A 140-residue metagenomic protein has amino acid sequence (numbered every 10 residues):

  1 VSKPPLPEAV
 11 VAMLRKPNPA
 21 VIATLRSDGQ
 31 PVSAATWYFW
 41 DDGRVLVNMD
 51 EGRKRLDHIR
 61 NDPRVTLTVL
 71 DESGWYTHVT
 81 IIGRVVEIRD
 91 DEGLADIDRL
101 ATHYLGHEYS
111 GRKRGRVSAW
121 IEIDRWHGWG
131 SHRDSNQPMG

Functional and structural regions predicted by a protein language model:
V1, G52-S73, G106-H107: Short, solvent-exposed cationic patches
V1-P5, W75-G140: Charged, gly/pro-rich active-site loop segments
V1-V21: Short, basic/aromatic recognition patches
P5-E8, V32, D50-K54, R112: Residues at secondary-structure transition points
P17-E51, D57, V65-V69, H78-I81: Short beta-strand segments
